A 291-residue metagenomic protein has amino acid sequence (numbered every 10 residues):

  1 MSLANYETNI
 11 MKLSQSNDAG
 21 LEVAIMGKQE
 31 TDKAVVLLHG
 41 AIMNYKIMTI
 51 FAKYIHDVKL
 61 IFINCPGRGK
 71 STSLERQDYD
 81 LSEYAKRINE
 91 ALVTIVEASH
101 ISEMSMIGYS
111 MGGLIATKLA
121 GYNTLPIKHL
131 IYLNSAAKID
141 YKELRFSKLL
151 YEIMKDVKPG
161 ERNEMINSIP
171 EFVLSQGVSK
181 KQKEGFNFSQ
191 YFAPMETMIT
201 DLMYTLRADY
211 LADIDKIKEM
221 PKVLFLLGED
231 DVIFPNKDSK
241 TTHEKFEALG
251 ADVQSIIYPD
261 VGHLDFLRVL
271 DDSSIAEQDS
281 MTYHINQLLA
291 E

Functional and structural regions predicted by a protein language model:
A19-E22, M26-T72: Conserved HGGG/HGGXW glycine-rich cap/lid loop of the alpha/beta-hydrolase fold
C65-M104, S273: Active-site loop/oxyanion-hole signature of alpha/beta-hydrolase fold enzymes
G108-G112, A116: Gly/Ala-rich beta-loop-alpha elbow adjacent to hydrolase catalytic centers
G121, L130-P159: Flexible "cap/lid" loop of the alpha/beta hydrolase fold
Y141-E143, G160-I217: Conserved alpha/beta-hydrolase catalytic His-Asp/Glu region
F225-L227, D231: Short beta-strand/loop motif that positions the catalytic acidic residue of the alpha/beta-hydrolase fold
V232-T241: Conserved alpha/beta-hydrolase "acid-adjacent" motif
Y258-A276: Catalytic histidine-centered segment of alpha/beta-hydrolase-like enzymes
